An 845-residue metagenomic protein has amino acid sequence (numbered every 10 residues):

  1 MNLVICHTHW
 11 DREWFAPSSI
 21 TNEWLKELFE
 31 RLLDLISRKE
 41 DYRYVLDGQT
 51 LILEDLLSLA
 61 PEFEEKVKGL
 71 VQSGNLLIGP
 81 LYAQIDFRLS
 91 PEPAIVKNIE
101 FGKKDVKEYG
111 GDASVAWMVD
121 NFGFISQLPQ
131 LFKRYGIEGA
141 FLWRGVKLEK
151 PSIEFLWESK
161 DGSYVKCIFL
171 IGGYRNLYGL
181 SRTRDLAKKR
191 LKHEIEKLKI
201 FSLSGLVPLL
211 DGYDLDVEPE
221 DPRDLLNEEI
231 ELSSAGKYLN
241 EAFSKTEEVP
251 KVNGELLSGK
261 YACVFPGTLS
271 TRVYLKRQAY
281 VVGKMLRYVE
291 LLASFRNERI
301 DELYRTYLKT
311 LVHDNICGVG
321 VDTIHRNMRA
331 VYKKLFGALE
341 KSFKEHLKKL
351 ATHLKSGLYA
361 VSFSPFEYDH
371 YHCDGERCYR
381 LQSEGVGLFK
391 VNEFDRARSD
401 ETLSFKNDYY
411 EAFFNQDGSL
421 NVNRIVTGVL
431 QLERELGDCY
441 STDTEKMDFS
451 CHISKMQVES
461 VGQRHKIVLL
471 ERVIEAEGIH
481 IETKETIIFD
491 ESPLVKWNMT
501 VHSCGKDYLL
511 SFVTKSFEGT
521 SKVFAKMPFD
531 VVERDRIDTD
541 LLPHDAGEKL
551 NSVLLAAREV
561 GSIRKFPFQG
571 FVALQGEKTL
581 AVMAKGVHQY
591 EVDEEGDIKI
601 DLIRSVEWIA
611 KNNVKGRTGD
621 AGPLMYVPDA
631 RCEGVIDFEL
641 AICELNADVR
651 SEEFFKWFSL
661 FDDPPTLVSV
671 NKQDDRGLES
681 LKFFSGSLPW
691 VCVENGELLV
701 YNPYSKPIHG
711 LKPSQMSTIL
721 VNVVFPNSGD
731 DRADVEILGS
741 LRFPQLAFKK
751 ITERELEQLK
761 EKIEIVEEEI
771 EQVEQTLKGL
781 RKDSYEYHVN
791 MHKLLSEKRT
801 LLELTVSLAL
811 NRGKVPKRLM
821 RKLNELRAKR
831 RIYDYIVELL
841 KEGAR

Functional and structural regions predicted by a protein language model:
M1-P93, K97, V106-K107, R134-I137: N-terminal catalytic cores of secreted or lumenal carbohydrate-active enzymes
C6, I36, Y44-D55, L59 (+5 more regions): C-terminal domain-boundary segment and adjacent tail
L28-R31, S58-L70, K97-N98, L148-D161 (+1 more regions): Alpha-helical scaffolding within the catalytic cores of extracellular/periplasmic polymer-degrading hydrolases
L33-I36, L225-Q775, S807-A809, V815-L826 (+2 more regions): Terminal accessory/anchoring regions of large secretory-pathway or extracellular enzymes
G48-E54, Q84-F87, A113-F124, V146 (+4 more regions): Conserved short loop/turn motifs at secondary-structure junctions
V67-K68, S126-L177: Surface-exposed loop and adjacent secondary-structure segments within mature catalytic domains
D86-D105, G173-L198: Alpha-helical scaffold elements lining the catalytic groove of polysaccharide deacetylases
I95-R134, K192-L210: CE4/NodB-like, metal-dependent polysaccharide N-deacetylase domain that modifies extracellular/periplasmic N-acetylated
